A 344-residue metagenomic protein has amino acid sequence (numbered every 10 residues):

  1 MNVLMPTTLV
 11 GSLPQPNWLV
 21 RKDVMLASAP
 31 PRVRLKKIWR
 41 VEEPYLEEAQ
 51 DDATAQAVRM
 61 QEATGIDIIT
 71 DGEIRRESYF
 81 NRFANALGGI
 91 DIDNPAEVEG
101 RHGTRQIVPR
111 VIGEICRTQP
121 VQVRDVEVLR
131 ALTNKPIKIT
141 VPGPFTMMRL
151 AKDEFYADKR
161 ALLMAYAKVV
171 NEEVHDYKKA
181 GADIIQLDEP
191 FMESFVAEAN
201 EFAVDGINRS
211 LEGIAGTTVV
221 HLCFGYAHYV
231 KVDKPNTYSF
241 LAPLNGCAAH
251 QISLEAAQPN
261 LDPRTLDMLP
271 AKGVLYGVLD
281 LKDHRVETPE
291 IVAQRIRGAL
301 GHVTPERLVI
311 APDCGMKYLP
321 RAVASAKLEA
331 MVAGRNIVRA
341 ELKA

Functional and structural regions predicted by a protein language model:
M1-A344: Domain-level signal for soluble alpha/beta catalytic cores
